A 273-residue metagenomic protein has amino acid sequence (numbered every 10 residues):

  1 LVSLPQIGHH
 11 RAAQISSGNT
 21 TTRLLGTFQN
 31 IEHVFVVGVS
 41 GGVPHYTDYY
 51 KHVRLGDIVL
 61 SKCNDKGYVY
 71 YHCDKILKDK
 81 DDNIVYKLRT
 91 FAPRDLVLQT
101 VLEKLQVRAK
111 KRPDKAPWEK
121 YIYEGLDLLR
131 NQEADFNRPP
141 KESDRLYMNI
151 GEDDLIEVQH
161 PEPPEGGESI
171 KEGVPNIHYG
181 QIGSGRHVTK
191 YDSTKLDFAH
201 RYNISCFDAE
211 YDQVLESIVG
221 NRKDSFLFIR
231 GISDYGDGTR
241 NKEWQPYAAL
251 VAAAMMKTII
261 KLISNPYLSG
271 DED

Functional and structural regions predicted by a protein language model:
L1-D273: Intrinsic-disorder/coil detector with helix-boundary
